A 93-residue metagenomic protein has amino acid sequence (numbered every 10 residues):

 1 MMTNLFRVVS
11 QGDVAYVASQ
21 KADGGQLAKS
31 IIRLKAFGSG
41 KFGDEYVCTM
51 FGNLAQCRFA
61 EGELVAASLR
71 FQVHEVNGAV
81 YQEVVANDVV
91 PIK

Functional and structural regions predicted by a protein language model:
M1-K93: Single-stranded nucleic acid-binding surfaces, predominantly the OB-fold ssDNA-binding core
